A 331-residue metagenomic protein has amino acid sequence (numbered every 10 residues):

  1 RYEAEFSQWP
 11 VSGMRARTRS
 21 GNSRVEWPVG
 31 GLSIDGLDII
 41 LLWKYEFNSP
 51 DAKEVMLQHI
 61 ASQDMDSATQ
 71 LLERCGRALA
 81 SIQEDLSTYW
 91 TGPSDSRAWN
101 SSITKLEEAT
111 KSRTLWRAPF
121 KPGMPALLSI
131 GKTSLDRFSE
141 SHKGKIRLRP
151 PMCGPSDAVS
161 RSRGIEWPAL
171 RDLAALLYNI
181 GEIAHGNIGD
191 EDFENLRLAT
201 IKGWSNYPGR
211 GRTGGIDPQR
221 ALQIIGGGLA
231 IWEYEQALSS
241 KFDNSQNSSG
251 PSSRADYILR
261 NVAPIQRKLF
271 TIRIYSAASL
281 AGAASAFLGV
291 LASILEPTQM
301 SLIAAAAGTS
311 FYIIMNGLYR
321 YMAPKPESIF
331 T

Functional and structural regions predicted by a protein language model:
R1-A109, G144, S160-N187, T309-M315: Conserved ATP-binding subdomain of kinase catalytic cores across diverse folds
Q70, T213-G227: All-alpha amphipathic helical-bundle segments outside canonical DNA-binding/catalytic cores that form hydrophobic
T88-S94, F242, G317-F330: Juxtamembrane/interface segments at transmembrane-helix termini
P93-R97, S245-Q266: C-terminal amphipathic helix plus adjacent low-complexity, charged tail appended to glycosyltransferase catalytic
R117-R171: Active-site acidic catalytic loop and adjacent metal/ATP-binding pocket of ATP-dependent phosphoryl transfer enzymes
S156-G211, L229-S245: Active-site activation/catalytic loop segments of kinase-like enzymes and analogous catalytic loops in related
D256-A284: Cytosolic-side membrane-insertion boundary helix
A277-S328: Transmembrane alpha-helical hairpins and terminal membrane-anchor modules
